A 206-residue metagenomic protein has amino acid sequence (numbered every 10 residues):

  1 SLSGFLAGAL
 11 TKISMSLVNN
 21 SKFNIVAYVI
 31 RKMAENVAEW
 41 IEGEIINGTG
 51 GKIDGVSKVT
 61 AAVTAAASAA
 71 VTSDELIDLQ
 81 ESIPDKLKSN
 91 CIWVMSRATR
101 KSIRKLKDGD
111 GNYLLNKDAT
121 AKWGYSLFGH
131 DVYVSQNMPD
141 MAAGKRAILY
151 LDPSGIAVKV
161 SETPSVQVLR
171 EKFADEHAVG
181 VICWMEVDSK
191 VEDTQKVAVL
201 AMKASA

Functional and structural regions predicted by a protein language model:
S1, K12, S16-L17, N24-A27 (+10 more regions): Residue-level preference for alpha-helix termini and adjacent loops
L2-K86, V199-A206: Alpha-helical scaffold segments that mediate packing/assembly in large oligomeric complexes
N20, S102, M141, K190-E192: Intrinsically disordered, low-complexity acidic/polar segments
I41, M185-D188: Conserved NTP-handling cores and scaffolds of large molecular machines
D54-M185, A206: Extended oligomerization regions of viral-like shell subunits
A178, V191-A206: C-terminal structured interaction module
